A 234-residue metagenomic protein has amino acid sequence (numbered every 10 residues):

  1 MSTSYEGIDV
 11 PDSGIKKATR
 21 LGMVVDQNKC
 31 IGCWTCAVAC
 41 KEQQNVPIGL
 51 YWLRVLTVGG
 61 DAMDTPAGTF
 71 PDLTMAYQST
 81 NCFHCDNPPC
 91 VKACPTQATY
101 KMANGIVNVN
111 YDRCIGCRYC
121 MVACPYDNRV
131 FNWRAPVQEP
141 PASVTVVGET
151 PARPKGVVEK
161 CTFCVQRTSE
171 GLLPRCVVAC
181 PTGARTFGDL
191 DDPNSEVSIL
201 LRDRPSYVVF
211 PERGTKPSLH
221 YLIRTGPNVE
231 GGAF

Functional and structural regions predicted by a protein language model:
M1-F234: Non-ligating segments of multi-cofactor redox enzymes
